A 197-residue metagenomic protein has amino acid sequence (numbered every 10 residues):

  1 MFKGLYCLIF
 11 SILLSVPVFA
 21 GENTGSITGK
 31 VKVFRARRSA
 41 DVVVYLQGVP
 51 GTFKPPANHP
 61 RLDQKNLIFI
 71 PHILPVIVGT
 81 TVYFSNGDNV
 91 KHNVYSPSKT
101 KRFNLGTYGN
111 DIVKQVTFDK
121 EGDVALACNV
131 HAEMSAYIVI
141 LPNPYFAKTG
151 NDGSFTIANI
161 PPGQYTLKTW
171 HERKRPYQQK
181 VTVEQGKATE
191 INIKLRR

Functional and structural regions predicted by a protein language model:
M1-L5: Positively charged n-region of N-terminal signal peptides that target proteins for export
Y6-P17: Bacterial N-terminal signal peptides
F19-R197: Extracytoplasmic copper-binding redox domains, predominantly the cupredoxin/blue-copper superfamily
